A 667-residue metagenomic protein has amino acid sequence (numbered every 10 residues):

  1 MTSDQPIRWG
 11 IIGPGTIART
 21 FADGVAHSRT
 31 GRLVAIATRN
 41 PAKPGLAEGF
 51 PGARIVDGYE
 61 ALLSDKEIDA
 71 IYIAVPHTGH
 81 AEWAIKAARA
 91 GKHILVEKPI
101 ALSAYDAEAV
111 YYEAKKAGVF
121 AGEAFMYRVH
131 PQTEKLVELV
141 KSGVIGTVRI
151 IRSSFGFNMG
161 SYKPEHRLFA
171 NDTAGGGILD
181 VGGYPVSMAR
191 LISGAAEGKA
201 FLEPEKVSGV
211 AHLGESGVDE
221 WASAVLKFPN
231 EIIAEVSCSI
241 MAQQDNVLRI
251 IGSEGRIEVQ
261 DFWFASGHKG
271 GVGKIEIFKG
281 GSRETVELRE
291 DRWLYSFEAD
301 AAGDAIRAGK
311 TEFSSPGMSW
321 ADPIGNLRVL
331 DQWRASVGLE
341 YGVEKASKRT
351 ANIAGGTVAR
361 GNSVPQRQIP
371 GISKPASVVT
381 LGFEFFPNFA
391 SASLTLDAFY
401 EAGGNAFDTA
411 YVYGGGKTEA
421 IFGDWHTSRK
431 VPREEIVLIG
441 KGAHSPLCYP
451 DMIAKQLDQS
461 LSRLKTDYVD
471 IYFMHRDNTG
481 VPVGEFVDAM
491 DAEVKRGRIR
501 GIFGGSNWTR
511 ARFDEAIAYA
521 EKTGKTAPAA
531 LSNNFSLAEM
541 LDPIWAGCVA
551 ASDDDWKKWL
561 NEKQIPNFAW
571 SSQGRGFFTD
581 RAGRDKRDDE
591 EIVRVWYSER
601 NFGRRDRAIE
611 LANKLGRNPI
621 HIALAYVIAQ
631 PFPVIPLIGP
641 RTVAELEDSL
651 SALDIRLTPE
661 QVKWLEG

Functional and structural regions predicted by a protein language model:
M1-F50: N-terminal Rossmann-like dinucleotide-binding module
M1-S3, A70-Y72, P229, A301-R360: C-terminal helix-rich "cap/oligomerization" subdomain common to oxidoreductases
S3, T350-I436, K495: N-terminal binding-site loop/beta-alpha segment at the start of enzyme catalytic domains that lines or forms
A53-E113: Beta-loop-alpha module in the N-terminal Rossmann-like domain of NAD(P)-dependent dehydrogenases, especially those
E108-Y127, T147-I150: Rossmann-fold dehydrogenase core element
Y127-V207, G214: Predominantly a Rossmann-like dinucleotide-binding segment in NAD(P)-dependent oxidoreductases
S187-S266, D300-E312, A346-T350, A354-G355: Contiguous beta-strand/loop segments that form the cofactor/metal-binding neighborhood of enzyme cores
A224, S363, R367, N388-A390 (+1 more regions): Beta/alpha (TIM)-barrel catalytic core signal, keyed to glycine-rich beta->alpha loops juxtaposed to Asp/Glu that bind
